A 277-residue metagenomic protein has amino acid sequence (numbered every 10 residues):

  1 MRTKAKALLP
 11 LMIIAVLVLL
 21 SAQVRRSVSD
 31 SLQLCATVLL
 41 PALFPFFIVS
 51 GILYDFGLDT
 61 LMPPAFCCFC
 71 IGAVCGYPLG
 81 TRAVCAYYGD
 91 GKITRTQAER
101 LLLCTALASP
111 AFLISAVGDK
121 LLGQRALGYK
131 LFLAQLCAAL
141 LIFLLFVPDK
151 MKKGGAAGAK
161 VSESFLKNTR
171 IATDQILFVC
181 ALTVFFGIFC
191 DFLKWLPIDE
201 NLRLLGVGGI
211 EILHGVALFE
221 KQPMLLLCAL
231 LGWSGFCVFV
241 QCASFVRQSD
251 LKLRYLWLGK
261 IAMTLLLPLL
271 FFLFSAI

Functional and structural regions predicted by a protein language model:
M1-L9: N-terminal membrane topogenic signal
L8-F56, T105-K130: Long, highly hydrophobic alpha-helical transmembrane signal-anchor segments
L8-Q23, V28-L40, L133-D199, L269 (+1 more regions): Selected transmembrane alpha-helices and immediately adjacent juxtamembrane segments of polytopic inner-membrane
V18-S29, I52-D59, S115-R125, F189-D199 (+3 more regions): Transmembrane helix-loop junctions in multi-pass membrane proteins
M62-L122, G206-E220, L225-S249: Alpha-helical membrane segments and immediately flanking helix-loop junctions that form or couple to the substrate/ion
I93-F146, F245-L269: Membrane-core helix-loop-helix motifs of multi-pass transport proteins
T169-G235: Transmembrane helical segments that form the transport core of multi-pass membrane transport proteins
